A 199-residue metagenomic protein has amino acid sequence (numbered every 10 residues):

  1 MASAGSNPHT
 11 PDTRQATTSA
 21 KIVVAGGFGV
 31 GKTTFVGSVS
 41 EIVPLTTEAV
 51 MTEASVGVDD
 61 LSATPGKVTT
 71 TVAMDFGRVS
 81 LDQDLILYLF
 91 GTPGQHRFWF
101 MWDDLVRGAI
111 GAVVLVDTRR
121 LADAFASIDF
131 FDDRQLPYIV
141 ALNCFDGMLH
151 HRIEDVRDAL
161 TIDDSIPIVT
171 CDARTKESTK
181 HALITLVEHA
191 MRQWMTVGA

Functional and structural regions predicted by a protein language model:
A2-T64, V68-T70, R78-D82, I86-Y88: Conserved G1/Walker A P-loop phosphate-binding module
S19, R107-G111, R134-Y138, D163-I166: Short glycine-/polar-rich loops that comprise or flank the Walker A/P-loop and associated switch/sensor motifs
R78, R97, T179-L183: Flexible phosphate-sensing "switch/lid" loops adjacent to ATP/NTP-binding sites across phosphate-transfer
L89-T92, A112-D117, V140-C144, T170-D172: Conserved beta-strand segments of the P-loop GTPase G domain that flank and frequently precede/overlap
Q95-R120, D129-R134: Inter-motif core of Ras-like GTPase G domains
D123-F125: Active-site-adjacent beta->alpha loops and helix N-cap segments on the catalytic face of soluble alpha/beta enzymes
S127-F130, D155-V156: A general structural detector for well-ordered alpha-helical segments in enzyme core domains, enriched
D146-A199: Canonical P-loop GTPase G-domain recognition
